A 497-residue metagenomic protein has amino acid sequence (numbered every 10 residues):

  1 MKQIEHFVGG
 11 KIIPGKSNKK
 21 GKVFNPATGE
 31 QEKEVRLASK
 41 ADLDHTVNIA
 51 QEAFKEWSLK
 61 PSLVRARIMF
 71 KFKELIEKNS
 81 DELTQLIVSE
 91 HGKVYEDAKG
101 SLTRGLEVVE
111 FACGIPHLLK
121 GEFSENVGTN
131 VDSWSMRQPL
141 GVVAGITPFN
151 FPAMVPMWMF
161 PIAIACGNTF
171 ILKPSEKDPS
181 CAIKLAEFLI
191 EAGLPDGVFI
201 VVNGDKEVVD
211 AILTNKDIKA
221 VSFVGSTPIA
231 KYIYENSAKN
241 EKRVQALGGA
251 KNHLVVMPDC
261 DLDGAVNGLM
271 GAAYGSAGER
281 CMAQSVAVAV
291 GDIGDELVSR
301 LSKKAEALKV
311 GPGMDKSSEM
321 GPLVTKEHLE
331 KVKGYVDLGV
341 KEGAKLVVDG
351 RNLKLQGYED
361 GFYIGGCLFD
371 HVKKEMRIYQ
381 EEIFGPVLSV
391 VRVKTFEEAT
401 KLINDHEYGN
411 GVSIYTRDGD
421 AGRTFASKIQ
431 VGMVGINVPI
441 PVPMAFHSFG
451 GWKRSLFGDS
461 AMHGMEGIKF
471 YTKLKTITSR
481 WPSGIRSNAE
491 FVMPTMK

Functional and structural regions predicted by a protein language model:
M1-A27, R351: Hydrophobic face of amphipathic alpha-helices that form TPR/SEL1-like repeat modules and related alpha-solenoid
G10, G29, R65, I87 (+10 more regions): Residue-level signal for inorganic ion chemistry
K22, R36, S58-L59, H91 (+5 more regions): A structural signal for short, well-ordered beta-strand elements
T28-E34, I218, V255, K309-V310 (+3 more regions): Conserved C-terminal structural/oligomerization subdomain of aldehyde/semialdehyde dehydrogenase
E30-L119, N130: Glycine-rich loop-to-alpha-helix module at the N-terminal edge of alpha/beta enzyme cores
F54, S58, K73-S80, T84 (+18 more regions): Structural signal for hydrophobic packing residues in well-ordered secondary-structure cores of soluble enzyme domains
G121-G264, S317, V393, G458: Rossmann-like NAD(P) dinucleotide-binding subdomain of oxidoreductase/dehydrogenase enzymes
P228-K373, I436, S483-S487, V492-K497: ALDH superfamily catalytic-core signature
